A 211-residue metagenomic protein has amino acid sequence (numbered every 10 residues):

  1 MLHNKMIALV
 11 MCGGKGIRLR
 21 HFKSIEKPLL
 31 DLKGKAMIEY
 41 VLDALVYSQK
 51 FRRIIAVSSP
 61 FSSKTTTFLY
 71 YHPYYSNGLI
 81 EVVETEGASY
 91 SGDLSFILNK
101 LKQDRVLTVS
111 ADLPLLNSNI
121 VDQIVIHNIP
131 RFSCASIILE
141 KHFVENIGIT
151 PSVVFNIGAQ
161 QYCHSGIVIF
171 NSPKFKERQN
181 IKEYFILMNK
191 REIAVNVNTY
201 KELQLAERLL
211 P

Functional and structural regions predicted by a protein language model:
M1-K23: N-terminal nucleotide-binding beta1-loop-alpha1 segment
I7, M37-R105, S118-N119, Y162: Conserved N-terminal catalytic core of the sugar/cofactor nucleotidyltransferase
C12, S58, S110, I138-L139: Short beta-strand/turn micro-motifs composed of small residues that flank or help shape donor/cofactor-binding pockets
G14, D112, T199: Active-site glycine-centered loops adjacent to acidic/histidine catalytic or metal-binding residues that shape
K27-E39: Short catalytic helix/loop segments, enriched in acidic residues and glycine and frequently bearing histidine
D104-D112: Short beta-strand-to-loop acidic/aromatic patch adjacent to the donor-nucleotide binding site
L116-N198, R208: Conserved core of the sugar-phosphate nucleotidyltransferase
L203-E207: Short amphipathic alpha-helices within nucleic acid-binding modules
